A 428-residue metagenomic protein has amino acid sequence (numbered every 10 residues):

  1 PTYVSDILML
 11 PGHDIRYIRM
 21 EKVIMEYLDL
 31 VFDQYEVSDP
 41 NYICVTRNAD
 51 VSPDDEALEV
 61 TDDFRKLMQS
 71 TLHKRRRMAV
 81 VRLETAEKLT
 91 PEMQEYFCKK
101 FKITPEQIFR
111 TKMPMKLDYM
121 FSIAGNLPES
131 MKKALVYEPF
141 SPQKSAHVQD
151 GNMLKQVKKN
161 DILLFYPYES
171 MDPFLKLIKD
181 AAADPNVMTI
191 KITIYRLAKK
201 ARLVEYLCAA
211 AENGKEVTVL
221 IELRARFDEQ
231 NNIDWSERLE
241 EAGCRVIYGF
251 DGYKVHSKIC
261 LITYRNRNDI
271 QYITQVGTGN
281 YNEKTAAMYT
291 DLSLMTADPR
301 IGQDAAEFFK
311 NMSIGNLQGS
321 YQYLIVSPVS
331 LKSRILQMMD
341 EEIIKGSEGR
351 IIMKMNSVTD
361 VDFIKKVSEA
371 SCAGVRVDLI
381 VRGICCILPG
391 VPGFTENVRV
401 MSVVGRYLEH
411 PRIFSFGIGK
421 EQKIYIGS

Functional and structural regions predicted by a protein language model:
P1-I351, E369-A373, C385-Y407, P411-G427: N-terminal localization/anchoring segments of enzymes in phospholipid and broader phosphate metabolism
N356: Cofactor-pocket helix-loop regions in the catalytic cores of large enzyme subunits
V361: Active-site glycine- and acidic-residue-rich loops that bind and position anionic ligands or nucleotide-like cofactors
R376-I380: Hydrophobic alpha/beta core scaffold segments
